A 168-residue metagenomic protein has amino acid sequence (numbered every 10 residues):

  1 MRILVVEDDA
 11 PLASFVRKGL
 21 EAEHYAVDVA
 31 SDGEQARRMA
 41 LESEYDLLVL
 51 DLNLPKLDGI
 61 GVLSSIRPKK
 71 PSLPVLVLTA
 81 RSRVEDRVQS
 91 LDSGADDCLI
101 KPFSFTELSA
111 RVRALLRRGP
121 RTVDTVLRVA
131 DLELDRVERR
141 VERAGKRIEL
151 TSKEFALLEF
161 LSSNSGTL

Functional and structural regions predicted by a protein language model:
M1-T122: N-terminal/domain-start alpha-helical segments
R2, R113-T167: Short, Lys/Arg-enriched segments at the junction into DNA-binding effector domains of transcriptional regulators
